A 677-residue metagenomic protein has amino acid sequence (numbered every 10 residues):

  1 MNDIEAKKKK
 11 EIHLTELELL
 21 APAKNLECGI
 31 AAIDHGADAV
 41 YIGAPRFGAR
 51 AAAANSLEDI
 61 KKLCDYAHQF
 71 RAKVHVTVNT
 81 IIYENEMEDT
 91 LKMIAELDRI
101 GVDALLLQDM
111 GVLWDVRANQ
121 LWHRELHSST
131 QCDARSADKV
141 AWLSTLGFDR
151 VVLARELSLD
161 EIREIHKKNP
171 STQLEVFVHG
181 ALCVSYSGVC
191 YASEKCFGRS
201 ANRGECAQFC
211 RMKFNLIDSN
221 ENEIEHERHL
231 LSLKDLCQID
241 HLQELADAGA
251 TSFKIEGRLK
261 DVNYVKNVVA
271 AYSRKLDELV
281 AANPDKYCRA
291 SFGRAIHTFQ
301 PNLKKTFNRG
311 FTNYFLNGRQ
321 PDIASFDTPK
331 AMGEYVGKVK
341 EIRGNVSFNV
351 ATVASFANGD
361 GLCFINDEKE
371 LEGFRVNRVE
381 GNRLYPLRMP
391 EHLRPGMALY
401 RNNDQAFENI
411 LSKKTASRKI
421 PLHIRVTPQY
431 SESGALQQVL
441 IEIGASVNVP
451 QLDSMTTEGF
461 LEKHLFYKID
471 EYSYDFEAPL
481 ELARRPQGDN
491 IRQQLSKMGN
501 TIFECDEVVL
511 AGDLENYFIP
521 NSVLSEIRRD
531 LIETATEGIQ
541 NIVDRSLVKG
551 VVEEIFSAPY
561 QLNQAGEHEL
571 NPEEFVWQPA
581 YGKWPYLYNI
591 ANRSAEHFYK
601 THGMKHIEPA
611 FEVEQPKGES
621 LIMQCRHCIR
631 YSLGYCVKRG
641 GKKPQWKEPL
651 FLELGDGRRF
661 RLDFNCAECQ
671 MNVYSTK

Functional and structural regions predicted by a protein language model:
N2-H35, A39-A49, L63-C64, F70-T80 (+4 more regions): Surface-exposed amphipathic alpha-helical tracts and adjacent flexible/coil segments at the periphery of soluble enzymes
A52-K61: Aromatic- and glycine-enriched glycan-recognition loops and surfaces that form the carbohydrate-binding subsites
L113-A118: Short active-site loop/helix that positions an aromatic residue
R135-K139: Short, glycine/polar-rich helix-capping loops at beta-to-alpha or helix-loop-helix junctions that flank or form
